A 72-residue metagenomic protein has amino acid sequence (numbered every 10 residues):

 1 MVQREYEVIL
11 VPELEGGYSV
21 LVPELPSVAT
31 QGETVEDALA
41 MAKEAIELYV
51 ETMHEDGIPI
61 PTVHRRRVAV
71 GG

Functional and structural regions predicted by a protein language model:
M1-E7, A40-G72: Short, charged, surface-exposed hinge/linker loops at domain edges that act as mobile lids or interdomain connectors
L10-V22: Short aromatic-glycine-(Arg/Gly/Cys) micro-motifs in beta-strand/loop hairpins
E13, E24-S27, T62: Hydrophobic residues in alpha-helical membrane-spanning segments
S19, T34, P59: Gly/Ser/Thr-rich beta-alpha loop segments that engage phosphate groups in nucleotides
P23-E24, K43: Short loop/turn motifs at secondary-structure junctions and domain boundaries
P26-E36: A short, exposed loop/beta-hairpin motif centered on an aromatic-Gly-Thr core
